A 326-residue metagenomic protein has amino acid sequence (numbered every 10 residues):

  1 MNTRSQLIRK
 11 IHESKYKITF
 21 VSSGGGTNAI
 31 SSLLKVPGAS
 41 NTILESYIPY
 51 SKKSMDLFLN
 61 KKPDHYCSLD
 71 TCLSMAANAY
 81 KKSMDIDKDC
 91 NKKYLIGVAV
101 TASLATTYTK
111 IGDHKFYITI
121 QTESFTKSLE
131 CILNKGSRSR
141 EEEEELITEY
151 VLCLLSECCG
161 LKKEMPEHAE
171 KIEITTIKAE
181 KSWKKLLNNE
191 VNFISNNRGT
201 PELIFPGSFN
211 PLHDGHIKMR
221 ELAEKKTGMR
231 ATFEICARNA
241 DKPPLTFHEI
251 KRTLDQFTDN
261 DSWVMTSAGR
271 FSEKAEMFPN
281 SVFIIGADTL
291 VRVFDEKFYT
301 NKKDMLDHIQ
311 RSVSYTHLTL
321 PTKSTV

Functional and structural regions predicted by a protein language model:
N2-K162: Short alpha-helical segments enriched in small residues
E13-Y16, N196-L203: A short, charged/proline- and glycine-enriched loop that marks the coil->beta-strand transition at the N-terminal
T19, E202-I204, T232-E234, V282 (+1 more regions): A structural signal for isolated positions on well-ordered beta-strands in alpha/beta enzyme cores
S22-S23, L203-H216: Short, glycine-rich nucleotide/cofactor-binding loops
L161-N196: Non-catalytic propeptide/linker segments at domain boundaries
D214, K218-R311: N-terminal Rossmann-like or analogous alpha/beta NTP/dinucleotide-binding catalytic cores that position adenine
T316-T322: Conserved small/polar residues in nucleotide/adenosyl-binding loops
